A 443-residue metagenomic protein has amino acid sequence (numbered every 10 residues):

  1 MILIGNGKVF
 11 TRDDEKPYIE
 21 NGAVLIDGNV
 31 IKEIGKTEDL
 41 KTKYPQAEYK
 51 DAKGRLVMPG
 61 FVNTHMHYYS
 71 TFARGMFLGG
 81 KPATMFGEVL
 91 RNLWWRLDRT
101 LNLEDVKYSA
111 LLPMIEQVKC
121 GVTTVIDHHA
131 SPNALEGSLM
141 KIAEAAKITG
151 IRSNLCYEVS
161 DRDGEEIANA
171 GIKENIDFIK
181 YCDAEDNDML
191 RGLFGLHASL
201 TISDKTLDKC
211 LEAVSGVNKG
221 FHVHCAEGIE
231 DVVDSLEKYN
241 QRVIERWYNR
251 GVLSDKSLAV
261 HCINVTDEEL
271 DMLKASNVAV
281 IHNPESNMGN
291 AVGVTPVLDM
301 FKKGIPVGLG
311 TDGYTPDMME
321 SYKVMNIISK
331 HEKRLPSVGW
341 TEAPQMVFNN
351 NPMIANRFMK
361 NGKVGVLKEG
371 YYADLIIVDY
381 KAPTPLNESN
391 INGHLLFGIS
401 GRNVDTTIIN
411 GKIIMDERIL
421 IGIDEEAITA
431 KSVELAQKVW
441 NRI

Functional and structural regions predicted by a protein language model:
M1-G22, I26-K32, T37, T42-K43 (+1 more regions): Active-site microenvironment of metallo-dependent hydrolases
I2-N6, K41-E88, E104, L111 (+1 more regions): Replace "His-x-His-based motif
G7, V24, N29, G54 (+14 more regions): Divalent metal-coordination and catalytic microenvironments
F72-V106, D163-G164, I229-S254, A279 (+1 more regions): Active-site gating loops and adjacent loop-to-helix segments of metal-dependent hydrolytic enzymes
M76-H128, N133-I151, K173-E185, S432-N441: Alpha-helical scaffold segments that flank or form the walls of functional sites
H129-I263: Metal-coordinating catalytic core of metallo-dependent amide/deamination hydrolases
S215-G220, V252-D255, M272-I281, K302-V307 (+1 more regions): Glycine-enriched alpha-helix->loop->beta-strand junction motifs that scaffold or abut catalytic
N249-K256, L298-A382, L396-I399: His/Asp/Glu-enriched, well-ordered alpha-helical/loop segment that forms or immediately abuts the divalent-metal
